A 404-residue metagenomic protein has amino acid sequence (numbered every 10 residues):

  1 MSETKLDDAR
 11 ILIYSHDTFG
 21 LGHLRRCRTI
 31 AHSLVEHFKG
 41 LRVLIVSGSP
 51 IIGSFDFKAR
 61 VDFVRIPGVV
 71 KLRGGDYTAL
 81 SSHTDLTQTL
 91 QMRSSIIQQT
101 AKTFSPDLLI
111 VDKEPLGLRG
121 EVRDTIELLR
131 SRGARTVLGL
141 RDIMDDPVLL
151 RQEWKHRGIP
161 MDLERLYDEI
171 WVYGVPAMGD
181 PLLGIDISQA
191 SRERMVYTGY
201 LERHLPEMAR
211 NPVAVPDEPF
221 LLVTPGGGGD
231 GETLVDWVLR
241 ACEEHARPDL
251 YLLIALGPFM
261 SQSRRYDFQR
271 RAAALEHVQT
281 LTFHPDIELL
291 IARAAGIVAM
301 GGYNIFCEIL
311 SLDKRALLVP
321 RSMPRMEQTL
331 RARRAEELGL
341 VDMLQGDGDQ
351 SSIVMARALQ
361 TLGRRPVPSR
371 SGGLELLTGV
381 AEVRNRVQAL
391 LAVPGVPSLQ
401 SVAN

Functional and structural regions predicted by a protein language model:
D7-R10, S15, S33-Q88, M92-S94: Conserved nucleotide-sugar phosphate-binding/catalytic loop shared by glycosyltransferases and other
S15-R28, I51-I52, G231-T233: A short, glycine/small-residue-rich beta-strand->loop->alpha-helix junction that serves as a flexible
A31, Y200-G296, G348: Donor-nucleotide binding loops and adjacent catalytic segments primarily of GT-B fold Leloir glycosyltransferases
Q98-R165: Conserved nucleotide-sugar donor-interacting segment of glycosyltransferase catalytic cores, predominantly GT-B
L140-T233, F259-Q262: A nucleotide-sugar donor-handling region in carbohydrate enzymes
D286-L330: A donor-sugar binding/catalytic signature common to diverse glycosyltransferases and related nucleotide-sugar
M323-A358: Change "using UDP/GDP/dTDP sugars" to "using nucleotide sugars
I353-N404: C-terminal amphipathic helix plus adjacent low-complexity, charged tail appended to glycosyltransferase catalytic
